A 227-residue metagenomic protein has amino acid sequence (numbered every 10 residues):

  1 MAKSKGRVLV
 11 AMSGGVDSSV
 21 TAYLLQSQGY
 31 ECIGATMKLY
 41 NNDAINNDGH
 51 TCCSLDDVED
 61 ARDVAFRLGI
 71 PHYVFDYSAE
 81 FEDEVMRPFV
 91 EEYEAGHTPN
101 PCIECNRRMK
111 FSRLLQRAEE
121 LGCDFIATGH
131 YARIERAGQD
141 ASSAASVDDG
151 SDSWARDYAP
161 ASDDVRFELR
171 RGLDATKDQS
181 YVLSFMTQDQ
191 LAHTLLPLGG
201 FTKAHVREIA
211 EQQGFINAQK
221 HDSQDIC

Functional and structural regions predicted by a protein language model:
M1-F185, L195, K203-V206: ATP-dependent adenylation/nucleotidyltransferase module used to activate substrates
D178, V182-C227: Contiguous mid-protein beta-loop-alpha structural module that forms a pocket-lining wall or clamp of enzyme active
